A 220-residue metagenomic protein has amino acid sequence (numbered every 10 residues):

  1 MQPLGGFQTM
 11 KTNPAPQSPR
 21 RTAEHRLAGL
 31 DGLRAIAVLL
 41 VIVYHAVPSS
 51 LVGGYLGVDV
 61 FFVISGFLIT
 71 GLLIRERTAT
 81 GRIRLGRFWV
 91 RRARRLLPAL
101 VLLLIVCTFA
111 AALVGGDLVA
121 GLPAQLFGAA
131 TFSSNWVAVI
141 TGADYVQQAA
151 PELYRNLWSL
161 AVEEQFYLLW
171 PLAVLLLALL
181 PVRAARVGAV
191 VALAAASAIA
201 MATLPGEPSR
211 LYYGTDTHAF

Functional and structural regions predicted by a protein language model:
Q2-F220: Hydrophobic membrane-embedded alpha-helices and membrane-water interface caps/short interhelical or interfacial loops
